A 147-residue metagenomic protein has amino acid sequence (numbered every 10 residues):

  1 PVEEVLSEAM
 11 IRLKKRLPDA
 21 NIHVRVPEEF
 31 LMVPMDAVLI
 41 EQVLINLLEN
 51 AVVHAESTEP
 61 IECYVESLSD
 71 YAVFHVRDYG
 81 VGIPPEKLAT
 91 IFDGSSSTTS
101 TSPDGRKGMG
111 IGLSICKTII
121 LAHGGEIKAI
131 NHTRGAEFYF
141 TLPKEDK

Functional and structural regions predicted by a protein language model:
P1-K14: A conserved beta-strand-to-alpha-helix junction within the catalytic ATP-binding
N21-L31: Conserved catalytic submotifs in the C-terminal HATPase_c
T58-D70: Short beta-strand/loop element within the Bergerat-fold HATPase_c
I83-S95: Short conserved segment of the HATPase_c
S96-K107: Glycine-rich ATP-lid/hinge loop adjacent to the conserved G-boxes
G112, C116: Short alpha-helical Gxxx[C/S/T] motif in the catalytic ATP-binding
